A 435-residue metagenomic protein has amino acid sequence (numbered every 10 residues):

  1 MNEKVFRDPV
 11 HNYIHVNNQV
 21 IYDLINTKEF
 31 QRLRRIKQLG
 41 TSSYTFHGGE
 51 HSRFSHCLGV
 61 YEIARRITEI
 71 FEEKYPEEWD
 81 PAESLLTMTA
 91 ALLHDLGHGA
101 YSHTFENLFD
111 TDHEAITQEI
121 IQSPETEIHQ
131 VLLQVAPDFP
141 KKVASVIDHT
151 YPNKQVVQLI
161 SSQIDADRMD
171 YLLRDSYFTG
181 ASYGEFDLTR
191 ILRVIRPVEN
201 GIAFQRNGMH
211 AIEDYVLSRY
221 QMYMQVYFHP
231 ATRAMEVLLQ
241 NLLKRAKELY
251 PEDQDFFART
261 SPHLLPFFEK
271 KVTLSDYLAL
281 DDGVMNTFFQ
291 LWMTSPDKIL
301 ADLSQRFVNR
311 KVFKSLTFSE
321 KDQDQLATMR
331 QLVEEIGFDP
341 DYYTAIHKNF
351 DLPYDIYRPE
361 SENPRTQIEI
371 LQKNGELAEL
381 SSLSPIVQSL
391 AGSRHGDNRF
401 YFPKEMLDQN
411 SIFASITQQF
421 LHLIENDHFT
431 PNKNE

Functional and structural regions predicted by a protein language model:
M1-L86, A100-T104, L108-E435: Histidine-centered, transition-metal-coordinating active-site segments
L86, A91-L92: Elongated alpha-helical scaffolds
L93, G97-H98: Short active-site segment of divalent metal-dependent hydrolases/proteases that encodes the spacing between
